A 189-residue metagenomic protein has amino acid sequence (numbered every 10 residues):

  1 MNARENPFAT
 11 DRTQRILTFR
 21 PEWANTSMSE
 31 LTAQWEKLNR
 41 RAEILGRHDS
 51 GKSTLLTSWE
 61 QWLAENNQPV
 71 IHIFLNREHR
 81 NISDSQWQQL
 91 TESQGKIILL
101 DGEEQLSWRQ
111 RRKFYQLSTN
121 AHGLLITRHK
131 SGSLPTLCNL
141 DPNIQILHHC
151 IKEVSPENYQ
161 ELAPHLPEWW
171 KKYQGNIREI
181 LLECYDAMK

Functional and structural regions predicted by a protein language model:
M1-N39, E183-K189: A short, basic N-terminal segment
L38-S58: Walker A/P-loop nucleotide-binding motif
S58, W62, E183: Active-site signature of alpha/beta-hydrolase-fold catalytic machinery across serine- and Asp/Cys-nucleophile hydrolases
L63-H79: Conserved catalytic segments around the Walker B and adjacent sensor/switch elements of P-loop NTPase domains
I73-R77, W87-R111: Conserved P-loop NTPase "ATPase switch" module shared by AAA+ and STAND
E104-N143: Sensor-1/coupling segment of RecA-like P-loop NTPase cores
C138-P167: Conserved small helical "lid"/interfacial subdomain of P-loop NTPases
L162-K189: Amphipathic alpha-helical "lid/sensor" segments that cap RecA-like P-loop NTPase cores
